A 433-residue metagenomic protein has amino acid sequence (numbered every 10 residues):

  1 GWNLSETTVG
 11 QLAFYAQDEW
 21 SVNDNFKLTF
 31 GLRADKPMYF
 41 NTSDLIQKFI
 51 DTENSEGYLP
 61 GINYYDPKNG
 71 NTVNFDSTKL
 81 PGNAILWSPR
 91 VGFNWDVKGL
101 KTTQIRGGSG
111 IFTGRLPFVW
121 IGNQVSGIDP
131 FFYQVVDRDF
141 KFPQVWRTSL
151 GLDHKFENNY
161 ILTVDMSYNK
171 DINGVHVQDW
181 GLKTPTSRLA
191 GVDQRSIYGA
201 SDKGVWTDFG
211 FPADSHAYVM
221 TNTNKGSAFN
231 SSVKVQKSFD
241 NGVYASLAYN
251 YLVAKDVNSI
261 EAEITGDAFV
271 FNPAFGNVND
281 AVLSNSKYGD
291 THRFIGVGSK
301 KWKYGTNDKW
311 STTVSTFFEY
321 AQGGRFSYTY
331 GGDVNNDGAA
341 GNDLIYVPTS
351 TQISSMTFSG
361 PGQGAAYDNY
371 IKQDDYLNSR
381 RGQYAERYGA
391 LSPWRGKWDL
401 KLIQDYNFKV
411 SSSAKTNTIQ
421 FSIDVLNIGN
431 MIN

Functional and structural regions predicted by a protein language model:
G1, M38-P60, Q104, S109-F131 (+4 more regions): A surface-exposed, glycine/aromatic-enriched loop/edge motif typical of exported proteins
G1-K98, E263-G266: Signature of Gram-negative outer-membrane beta-barrel scaffolds
V9-Y15, L86-R90, V135, V145-R147 (+8 more regions): Transmembrane beta-barrel architecture of outer-membrane proteins
F14-W20, V91-W95, L150-H154, V233-K237 (+5 more regions): Residues on the lipid-exposed face of transmembrane beta-strands in outer-membrane beta-barrel proteins
V22-N25, V97-T102, N159, D240-G242 (+2 more regions): Short loop/turn motifs that connect adjacent beta-strands in outer-membrane beta-barrel proteins
F30-K36, G107-I111, V164-Y168, L247-Y251 (+2 more regions): Transmembrane beta-barrel strands of outer-membrane/channel proteins
S167-G324: Gram-negative outer-membrane beta-barrel transporters
T313-S412, Q420: Extracytoplasmic gating/loop element in the C-terminal half of outer-membrane beta-barrel translocons and assembly
